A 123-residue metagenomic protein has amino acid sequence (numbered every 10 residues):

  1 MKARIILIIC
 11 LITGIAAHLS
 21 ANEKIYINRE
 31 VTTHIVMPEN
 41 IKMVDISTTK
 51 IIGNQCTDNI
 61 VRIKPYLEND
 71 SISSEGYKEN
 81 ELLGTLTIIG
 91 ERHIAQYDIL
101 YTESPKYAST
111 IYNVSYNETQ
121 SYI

Functional and structural regions predicted by a protein language model:
M1: Glycine- and charge-rich intrinsically disordered segments
R4-G14: Sec-dependent N-terminal signal peptides
L19-I123: A general "mature secreted/periplasmic domain" signal
